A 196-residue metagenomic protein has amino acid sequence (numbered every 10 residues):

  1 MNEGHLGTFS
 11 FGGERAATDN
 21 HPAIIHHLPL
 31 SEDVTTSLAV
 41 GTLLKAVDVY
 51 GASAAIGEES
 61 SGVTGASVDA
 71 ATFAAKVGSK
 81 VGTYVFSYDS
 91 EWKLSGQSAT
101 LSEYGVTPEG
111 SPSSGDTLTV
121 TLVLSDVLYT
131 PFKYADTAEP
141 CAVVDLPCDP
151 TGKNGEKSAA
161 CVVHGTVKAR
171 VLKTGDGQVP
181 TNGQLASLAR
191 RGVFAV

Functional and structural regions predicted by a protein language model:
M1-S98, E103-V196: Surface-exposed, low-hydrophobicity beta-strand/loop segments enriched in small/polar/acidic residues
